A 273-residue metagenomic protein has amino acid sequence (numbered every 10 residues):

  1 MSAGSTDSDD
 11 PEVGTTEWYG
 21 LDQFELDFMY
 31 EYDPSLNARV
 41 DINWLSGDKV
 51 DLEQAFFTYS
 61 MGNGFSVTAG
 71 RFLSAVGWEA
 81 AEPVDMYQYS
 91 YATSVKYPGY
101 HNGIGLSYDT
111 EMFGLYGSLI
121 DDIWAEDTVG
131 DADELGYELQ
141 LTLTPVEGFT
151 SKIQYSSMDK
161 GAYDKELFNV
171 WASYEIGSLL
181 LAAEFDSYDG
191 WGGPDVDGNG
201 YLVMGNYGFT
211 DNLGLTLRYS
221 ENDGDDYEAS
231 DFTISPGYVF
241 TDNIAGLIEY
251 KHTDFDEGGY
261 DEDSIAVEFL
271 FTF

Functional and structural regions predicted by a protein language model:
M1-W124, D133-L135, T142-G148, T216 (+1 more regions): Outer membrane beta-barrel
S2, F72-S74, I120-D122, S156-M158 (+3 more regions): Active-site beta-loop-alpha junctions enriched in small/polar residues
T6-D10, K49-D51, V76-A81, E126-V129 (+4 more regions): Outer-membrane beta-barrel proteins
D22-L26, E53-A55, Y100-I104, F113 (+5 more regions): Hydrophobic, lipid-facing positions within transmembrane beta-strands of outer-membrane proteins
V40, V67-A69, L106, G117 (+9 more regions): Membrane-embedded beta-strand positions of outer-membrane beta-barrel proteins
M112, A132, L139-D225, S230: Detector for outer-membrane/organellar transmembrane beta-barrel domains, recognizing the amphipathic beta-strand
T233-E249: C-terminal closing repeat unit and adjoining cap/tail of repeat-based domains
P236-F240, D261-F273: Outer-membrane beta-barrel "beta-signal"
